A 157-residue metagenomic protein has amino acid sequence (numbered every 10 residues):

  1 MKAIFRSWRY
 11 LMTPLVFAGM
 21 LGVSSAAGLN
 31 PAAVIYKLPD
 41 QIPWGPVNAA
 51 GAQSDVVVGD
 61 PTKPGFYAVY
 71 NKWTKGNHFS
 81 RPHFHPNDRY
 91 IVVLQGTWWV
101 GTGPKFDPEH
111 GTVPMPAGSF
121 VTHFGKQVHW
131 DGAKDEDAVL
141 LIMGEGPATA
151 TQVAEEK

Functional and structural regions predicted by a protein language model:
K2-L15: Bacterial N-terminal signal peptides that target proteins for export
A18-S25: C-terminal segment of classical bacterial N-terminal signal peptides
S25-Y70, E155-K157: A short, N-terminal "cap"/entry segment at the start of jelly-roll beta-barrel domains of the cupin/DSBH fold
A33-I35, V128-K157: Double-stranded beta-helix
T62, P104-K126: Short acidic-glycine-tyrosine-enriched beta hairpin
Y67-H85, F124-K126: Conserved short histidine dyad/triad with adjacent acidic residue
T74-N77, F84-F106: Glycine- and acidic-residue-biased ligand/ion/polar-headgroup-sensing regions
S80-P82, V100-G101, H123, V128-K134: Short beta-strand His + acidic residue motifs that chelate non-heme Fe in jelly-roll/DSBH and cupin folds
